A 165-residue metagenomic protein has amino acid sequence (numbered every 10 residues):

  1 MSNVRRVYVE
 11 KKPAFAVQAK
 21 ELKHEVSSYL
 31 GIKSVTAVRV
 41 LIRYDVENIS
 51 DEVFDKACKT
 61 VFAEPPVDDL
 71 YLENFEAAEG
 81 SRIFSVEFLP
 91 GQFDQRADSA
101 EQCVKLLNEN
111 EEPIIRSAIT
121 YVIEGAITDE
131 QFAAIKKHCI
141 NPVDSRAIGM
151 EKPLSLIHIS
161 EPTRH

Functional and structural regions predicted by a protein language model:
M1-S160, R164: Core nucleic-acid recognition elements
